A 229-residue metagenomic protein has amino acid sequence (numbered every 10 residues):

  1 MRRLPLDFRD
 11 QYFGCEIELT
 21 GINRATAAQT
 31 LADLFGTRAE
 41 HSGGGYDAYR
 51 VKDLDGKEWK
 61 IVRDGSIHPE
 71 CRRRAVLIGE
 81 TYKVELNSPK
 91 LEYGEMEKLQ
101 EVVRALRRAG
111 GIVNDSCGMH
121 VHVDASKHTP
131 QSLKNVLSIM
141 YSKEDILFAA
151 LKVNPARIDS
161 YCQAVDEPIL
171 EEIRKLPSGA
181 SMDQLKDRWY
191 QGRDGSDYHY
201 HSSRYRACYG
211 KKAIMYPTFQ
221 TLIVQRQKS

Functional and structural regions predicted by a protein language model:
M1-I112, S126-S229: C-terminal accessory/tail domains of diverse enzymes
D115-M119, V123: Short, conserved phosphate-binding/catalytic loop or strand-edge motifs used in phosphoryl-/nucleotidyl-transfer
